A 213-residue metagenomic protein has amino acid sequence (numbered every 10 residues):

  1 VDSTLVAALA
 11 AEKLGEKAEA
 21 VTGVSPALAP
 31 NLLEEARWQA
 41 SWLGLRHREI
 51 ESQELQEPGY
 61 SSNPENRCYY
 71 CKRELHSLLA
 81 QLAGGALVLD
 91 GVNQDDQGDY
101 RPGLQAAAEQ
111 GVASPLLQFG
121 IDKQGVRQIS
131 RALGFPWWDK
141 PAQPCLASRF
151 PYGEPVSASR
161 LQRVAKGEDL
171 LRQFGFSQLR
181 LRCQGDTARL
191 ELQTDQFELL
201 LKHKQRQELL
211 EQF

Functional and structural regions predicted by a protein language model:
V1-A132, Q173, A188, K204-F213: ATP-dependent adenylation/nucleotidyltransferase module used to activate substrates
S114-G120, G153-R160, L199: Short, surface-exposed loop/turn motifs that are enriched in glycine and acidic residues and include a nearby proline
D122-Q128, F135-P144, S177-L179: Short, structured loop/turn "capping" segments at alpha-beta junctions
K140-R160: Internal, active-site/partner-interface "lid" segment
A158-L179: Short amphipathic alpha-helix segments
Q162-V164, K202-Q207: Charged helix-capping and loop-helix junction motifs
G185, R189-K202: A short interface-forming secondary-structure element
